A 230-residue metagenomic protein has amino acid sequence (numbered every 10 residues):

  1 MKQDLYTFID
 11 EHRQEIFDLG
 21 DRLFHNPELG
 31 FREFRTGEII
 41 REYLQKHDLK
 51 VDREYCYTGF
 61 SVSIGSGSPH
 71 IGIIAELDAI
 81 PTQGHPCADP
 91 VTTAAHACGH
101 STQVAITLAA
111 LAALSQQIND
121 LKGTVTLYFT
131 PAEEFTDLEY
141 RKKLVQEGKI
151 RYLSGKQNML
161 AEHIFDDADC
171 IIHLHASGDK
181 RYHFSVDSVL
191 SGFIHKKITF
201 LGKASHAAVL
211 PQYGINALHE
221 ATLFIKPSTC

Functional and structural regions predicted by a protein language model:
K2-A97, S101-T126, P131: Acidic/His- and Gly-rich active-site-bordering loop/insert found across diverse amide/peptide-bond hydrolases
H85-A95, S101, L114, L121-T229: Histidine/acidic-residue-rich, glycine-tolerant segments that coordinate divalent metal ions
